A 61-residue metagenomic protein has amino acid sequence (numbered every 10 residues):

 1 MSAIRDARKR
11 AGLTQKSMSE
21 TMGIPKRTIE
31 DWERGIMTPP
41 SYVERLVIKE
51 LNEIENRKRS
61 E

Functional and structural regions predicted by a protein language model:
S2-R5, I24, I54-N56: Intrinsically disordered, low-complexity regions enriched in serine, threonine, proline and polar/charged residues
A3-S17: Short basic helix-loop element that most often maps to the first helix and adjoining turn of HTH DNA-binding modules
I4, M18-S19, I29-W32: Conserved hydrophobic/aromatic packing and binding residues within compact polymer-binding modules
Q15, E30-E33, E44, E50: Acidic-residue sensor for enzyme active/binding pockets
I24-T38: Recognition helix of helix-turn-helix/homeodomain-like DNA-binding domains that insert into the DNA major groove
S41-S60: DNA major-groove recognition helix of helix-turn-helix/homeodomain DNA-binding modules
